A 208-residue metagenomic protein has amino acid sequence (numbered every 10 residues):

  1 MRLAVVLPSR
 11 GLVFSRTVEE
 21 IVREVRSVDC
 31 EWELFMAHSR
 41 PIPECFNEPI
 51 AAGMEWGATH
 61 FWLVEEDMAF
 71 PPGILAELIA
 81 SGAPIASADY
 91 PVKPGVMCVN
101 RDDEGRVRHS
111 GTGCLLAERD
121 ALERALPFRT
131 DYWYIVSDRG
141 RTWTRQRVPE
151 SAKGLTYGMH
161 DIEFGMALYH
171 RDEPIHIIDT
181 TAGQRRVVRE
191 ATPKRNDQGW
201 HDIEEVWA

Functional and structural regions predicted by a protein language model:
M1-A37: N-proximal low-complexity "stem/linker" segments adjacent to membrane-targeting elements
R26, M54-E55, I79: Residue-level signal for alpha-helix termini/capping positions
R40-C45, Y157-G158: A short, glycine-/small-residue-rich helix N-cap motif at loop->alpha-helix starts within glycosyltransferase
N47-H60: Active-site nucleotide-sugar/metal-binding loop of Leloir-type enzymes
I50, P71-Q146: Conserved catalytic core of nucleotide-sugar-dependent glycosyltransferases
A58-A69: Short beta-strand-to-loop acidic/aromatic patch adjacent to the donor-nucleotide binding site
R129-A208: C-terminal catalytic/acceptor-binding lobe
